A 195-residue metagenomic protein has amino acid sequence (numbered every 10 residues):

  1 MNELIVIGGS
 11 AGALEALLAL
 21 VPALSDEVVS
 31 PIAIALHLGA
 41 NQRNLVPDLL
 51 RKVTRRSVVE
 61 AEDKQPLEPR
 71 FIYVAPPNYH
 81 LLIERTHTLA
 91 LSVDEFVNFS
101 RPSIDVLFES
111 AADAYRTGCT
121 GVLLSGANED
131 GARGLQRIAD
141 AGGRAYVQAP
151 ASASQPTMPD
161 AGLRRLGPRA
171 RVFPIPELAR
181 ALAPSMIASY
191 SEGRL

Functional and structural regions predicted by a protein language model:
M1-L195: Conserved acid/base catalytic micro-environments in cytosolic active-site loops
